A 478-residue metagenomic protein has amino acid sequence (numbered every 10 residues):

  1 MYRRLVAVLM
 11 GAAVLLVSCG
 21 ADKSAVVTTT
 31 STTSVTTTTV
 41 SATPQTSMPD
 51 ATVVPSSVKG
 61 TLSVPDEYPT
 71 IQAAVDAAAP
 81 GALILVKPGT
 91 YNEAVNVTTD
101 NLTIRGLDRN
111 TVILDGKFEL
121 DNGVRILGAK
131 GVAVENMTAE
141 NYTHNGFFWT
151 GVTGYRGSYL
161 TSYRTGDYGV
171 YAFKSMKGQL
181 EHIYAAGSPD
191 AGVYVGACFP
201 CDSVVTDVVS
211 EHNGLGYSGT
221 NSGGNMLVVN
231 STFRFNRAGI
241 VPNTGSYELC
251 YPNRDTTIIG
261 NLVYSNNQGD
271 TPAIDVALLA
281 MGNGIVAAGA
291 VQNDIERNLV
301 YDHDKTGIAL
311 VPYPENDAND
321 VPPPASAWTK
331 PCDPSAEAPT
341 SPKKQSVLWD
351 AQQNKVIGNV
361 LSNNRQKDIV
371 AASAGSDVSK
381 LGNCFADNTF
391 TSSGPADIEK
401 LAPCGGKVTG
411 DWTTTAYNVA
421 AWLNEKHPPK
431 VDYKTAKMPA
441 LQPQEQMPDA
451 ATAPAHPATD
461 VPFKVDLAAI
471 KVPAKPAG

Functional and structural regions predicted by a protein language model:
L15-S18: C-terminal motif of bacterial Sec signal peptides marking the signal peptidase cleavage site
G20-K23: Bacterial signal peptide processing site
V35-T36, V40-A73: Right-handed parallel beta-helix/beta-solenoid
M48-P49, S57, L85, N316-Q352 (+1 more regions): Acidic, glycine- and Ser/Thr-rich low-complexity intrinsically disordered tracts in extracellular/secreted proteins
V53, I71-A78, Y91-T99, I104 (+4 more regions): Short, T/G/N/S-enriched strand-turn elements that build extracellular solenoid repeat scaffolds
S63-P69, L83, P88, A94 (+1 more regions): Right-handed parallel beta-helix/beta-spiral solenoid domain characteristic of secreted/periplasmic
Y91-V97, R109, D115-G123, T143-W149 (+10 more regions): Short glycine/acidic-rich loop motifs that flank beta-strands on beta-rich extracellular proteins
L107-N110, K130-N141, T153-D167, M176-A191 (+8 more regions): Right-handed parallel beta-helix
